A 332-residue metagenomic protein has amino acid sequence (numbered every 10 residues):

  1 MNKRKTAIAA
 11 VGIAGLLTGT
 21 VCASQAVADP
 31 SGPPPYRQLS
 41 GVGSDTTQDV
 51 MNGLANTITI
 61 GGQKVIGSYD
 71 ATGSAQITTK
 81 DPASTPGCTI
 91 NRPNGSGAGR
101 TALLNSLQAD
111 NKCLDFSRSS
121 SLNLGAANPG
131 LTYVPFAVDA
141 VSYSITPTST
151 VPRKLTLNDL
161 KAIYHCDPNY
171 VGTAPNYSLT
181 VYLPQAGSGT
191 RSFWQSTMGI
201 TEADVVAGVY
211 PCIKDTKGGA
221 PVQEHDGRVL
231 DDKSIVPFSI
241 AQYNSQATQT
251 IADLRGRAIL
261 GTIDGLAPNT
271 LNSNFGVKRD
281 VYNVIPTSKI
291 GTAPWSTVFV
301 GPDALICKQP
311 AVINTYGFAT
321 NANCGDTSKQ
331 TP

Functional and structural regions predicted by a protein language model:
R4-T6, V21-P332: Exported/periplasmic ABC-transporter solute-binding proteins
V11-T20: Bacterial N-terminal signal peptides
